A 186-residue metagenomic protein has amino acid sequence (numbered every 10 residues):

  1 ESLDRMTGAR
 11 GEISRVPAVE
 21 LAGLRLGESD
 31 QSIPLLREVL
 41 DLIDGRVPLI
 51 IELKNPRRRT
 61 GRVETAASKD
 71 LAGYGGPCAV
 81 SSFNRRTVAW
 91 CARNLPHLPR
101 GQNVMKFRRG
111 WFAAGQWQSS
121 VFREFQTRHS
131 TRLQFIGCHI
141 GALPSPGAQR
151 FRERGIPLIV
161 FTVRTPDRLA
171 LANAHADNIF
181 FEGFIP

Functional and structural regions predicted by a protein language model:
E1-R108, H129-Q134, C138-I140: Metal-dependent phosphodiesterase/phospholipase catalytic core, i.e., the His/Asp/Glu-rich active-site region
Q31, N103-V104, G110-P186: C-terminal active-site rim and adjoining tail of enzyme catalytic domains
